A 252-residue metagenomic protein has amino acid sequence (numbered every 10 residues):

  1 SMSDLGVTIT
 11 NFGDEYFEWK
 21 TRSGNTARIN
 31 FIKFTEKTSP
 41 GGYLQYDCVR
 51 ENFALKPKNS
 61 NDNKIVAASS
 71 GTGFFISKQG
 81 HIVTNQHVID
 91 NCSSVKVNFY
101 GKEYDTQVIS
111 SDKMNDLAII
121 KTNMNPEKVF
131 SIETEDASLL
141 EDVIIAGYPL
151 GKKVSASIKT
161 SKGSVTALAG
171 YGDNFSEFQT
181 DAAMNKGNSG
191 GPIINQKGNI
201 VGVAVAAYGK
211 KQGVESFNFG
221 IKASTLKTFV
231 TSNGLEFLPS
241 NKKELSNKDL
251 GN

Functional and structural regions predicted by a protein language model:
S1-L55: Surface-exposed, beta-sheet-biased, low-hydrophobicity segments with strongly acidic/polar composition
F31, G73-F75, T106-V108, V165: Conserved hydrophobic positions within beta-strands
K37-V49, D116-T122, D173-D181, V214: Short, solvent-exposed secondary-structure boundary/capping segments
K56-N63, T106, E127-K128, P149-K153 (+1 more regions): C-terminal cap/linker of serine protease catalytic domains
A68-S70, N91, N185-S189: Short, small/polar residue-rich loop motifs at catalytic or cofactor-binding pockets
S77, T160, N195: Short, acidic, Ser/Thr-enriched surface-loop or helix-capping motifs
K78-S155, D173-E177, G234-N247: Conserved active-site neighborhood of the chymotrypsin/trypsin-like protease fold
A183-A204: Catalytic nucleophile loop of clan PA
